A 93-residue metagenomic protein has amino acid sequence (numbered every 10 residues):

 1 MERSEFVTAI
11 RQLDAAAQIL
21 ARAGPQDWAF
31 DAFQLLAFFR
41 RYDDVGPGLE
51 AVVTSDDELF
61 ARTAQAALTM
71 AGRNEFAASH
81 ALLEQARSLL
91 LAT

Functional and structural regions predicted by a protein language model:
M1-T93: Long, charged/polar, soluble alpha-helical segments
